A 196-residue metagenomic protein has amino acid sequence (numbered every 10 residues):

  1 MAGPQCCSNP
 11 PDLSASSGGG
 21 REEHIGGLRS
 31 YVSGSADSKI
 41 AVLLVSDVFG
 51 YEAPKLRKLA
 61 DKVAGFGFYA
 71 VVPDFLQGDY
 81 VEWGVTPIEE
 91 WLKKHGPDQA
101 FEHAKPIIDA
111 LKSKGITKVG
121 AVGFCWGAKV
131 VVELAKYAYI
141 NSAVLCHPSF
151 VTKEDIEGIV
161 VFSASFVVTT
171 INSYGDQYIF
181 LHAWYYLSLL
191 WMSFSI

Functional and structural regions predicted by a protein language model:
M1-I196: N-terminal cap/leader regions of alpha/beta-hydrolase-fold enzymes, predominantly small-molecule hydrolases
